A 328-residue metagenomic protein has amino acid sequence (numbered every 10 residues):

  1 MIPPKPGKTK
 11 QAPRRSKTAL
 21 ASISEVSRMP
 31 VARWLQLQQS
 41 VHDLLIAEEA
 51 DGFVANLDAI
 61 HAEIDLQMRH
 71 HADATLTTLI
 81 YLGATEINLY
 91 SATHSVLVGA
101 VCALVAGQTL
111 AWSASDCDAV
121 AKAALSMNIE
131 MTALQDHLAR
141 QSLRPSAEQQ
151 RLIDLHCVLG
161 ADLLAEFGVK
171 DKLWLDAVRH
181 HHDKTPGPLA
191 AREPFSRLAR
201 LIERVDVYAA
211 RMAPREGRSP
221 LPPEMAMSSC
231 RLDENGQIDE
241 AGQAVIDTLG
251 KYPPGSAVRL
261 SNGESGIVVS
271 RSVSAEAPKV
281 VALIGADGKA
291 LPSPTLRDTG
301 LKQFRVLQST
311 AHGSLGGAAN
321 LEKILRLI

Functional and structural regions predicted by a protein language model:
M1-D58, R297, Q303-I328: Membrane-cytosol interface segments
P3, M131-T132, D136, R218 (+1 more regions): Regulatory and interdomain segments flanking nucleotide-handling catalytic cores in signaling/defense enzymes
K17-D154, G168: Acidic/His-rich, divalent-metal-binding segments that scaffold phosphate/diphosphate chemistry
L97-A106, L152-A165, P222-N235: An active-site-proximal "capping" alpha-helix that borders the catalytic cofactor pocket
S115-D116, A133, L173, L221 (+1 more regions): Alpha-helix N-cap and coil->helix boundary residues
K122-A124, L164-E203, G217-R218, S229-N235 (+1 more regions): Histidine/acidic-rich helix-loop-helix segments that form or flank divalent-metal centers in metalloenzyme catalytic
M127-N128, D206-A209: DG-centered beta-turn motif at the end of beta-strands
E264-Q308: Low-complexity, glycine/alanine/valine/leucine- and proline-rich hydrophobic stretches
